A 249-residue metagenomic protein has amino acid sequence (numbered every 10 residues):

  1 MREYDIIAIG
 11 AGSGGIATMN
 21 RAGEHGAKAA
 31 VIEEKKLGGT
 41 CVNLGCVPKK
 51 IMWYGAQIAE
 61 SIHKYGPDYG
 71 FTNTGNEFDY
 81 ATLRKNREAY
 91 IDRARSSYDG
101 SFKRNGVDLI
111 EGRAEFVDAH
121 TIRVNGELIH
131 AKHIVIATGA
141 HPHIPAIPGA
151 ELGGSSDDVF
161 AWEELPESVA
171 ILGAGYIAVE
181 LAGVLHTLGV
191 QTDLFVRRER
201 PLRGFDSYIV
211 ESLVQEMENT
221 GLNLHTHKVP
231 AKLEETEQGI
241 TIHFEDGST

Functional and structural regions predicted by a protein language model:
M1-G12, L165-G175: Beta1/beta-strand and adjacent pyrophosphate-binding region of the FAD-binding site in flavoprotein oxidoreductases
R2-Y4, N20-A27, I32-L165, R198-L202 (+4 more regions): Glycine-rich flavin
Y4-V31, A178-T187: N-terminal Rossmann-like FAD-binding beta1-loop-alpha1 element of flavoenzymes
G15, G106, G173: Conserved G/P- and acidic residue-centered "switch" motifs that form tight phosphate/ATP-binding loops in soluble
A27, G189-Q191, L222: A short helix->loop->beta-strand "cap" motif at the edges of active sites that frequently abuts
A81, D193-R198, H225-H227: Short beta-strands and strand-loop turn motifs
E163-R197, G204-F205: Rossmann-like NAD(P)H-binding beta-loop-alpha module
